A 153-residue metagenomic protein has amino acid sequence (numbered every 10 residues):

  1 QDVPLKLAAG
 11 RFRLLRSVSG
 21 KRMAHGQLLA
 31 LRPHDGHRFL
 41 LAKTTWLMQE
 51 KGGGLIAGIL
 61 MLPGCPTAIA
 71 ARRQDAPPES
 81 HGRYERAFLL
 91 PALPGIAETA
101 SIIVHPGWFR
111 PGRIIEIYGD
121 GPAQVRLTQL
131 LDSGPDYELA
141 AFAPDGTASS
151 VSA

Functional and structural regions predicted by a protein language model:
Q1-R38, K43-M61, C65-A68, D75-A153: Short strand-loop-strand
